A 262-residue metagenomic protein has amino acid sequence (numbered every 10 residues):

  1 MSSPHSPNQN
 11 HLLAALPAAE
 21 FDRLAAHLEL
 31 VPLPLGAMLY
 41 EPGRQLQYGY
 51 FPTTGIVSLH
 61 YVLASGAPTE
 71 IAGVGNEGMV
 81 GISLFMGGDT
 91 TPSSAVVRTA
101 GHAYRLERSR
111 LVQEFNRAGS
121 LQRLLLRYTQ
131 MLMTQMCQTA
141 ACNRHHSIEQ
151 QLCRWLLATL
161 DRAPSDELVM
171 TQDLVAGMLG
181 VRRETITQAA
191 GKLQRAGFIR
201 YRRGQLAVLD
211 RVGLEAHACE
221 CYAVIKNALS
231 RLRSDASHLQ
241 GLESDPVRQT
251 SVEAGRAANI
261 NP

Functional and structural regions predicted by a protein language model:
M1-P34, M79, L84-M86: Cyclic nucleotide-binding regulatory module and flanking cytosolic helices
F21, M79, L111-V112, L214: A generic structural signal for short hydrophobic patches within well-formed alpha-helices
L24, H60, I82-S83, Q113-E114 (+1 more regions): Residues that scaffold the ATP/ADP-binding catalytic core of kinase and kinase-like folds
M38-T99: Cyclic nucleotide-binding regulatory domains
R98-A100, E114-R182: Polybasic "coupling" helices that flank or enter modular domains
L157-P262: Phosphate-/nucleic-acid-contacting segments
